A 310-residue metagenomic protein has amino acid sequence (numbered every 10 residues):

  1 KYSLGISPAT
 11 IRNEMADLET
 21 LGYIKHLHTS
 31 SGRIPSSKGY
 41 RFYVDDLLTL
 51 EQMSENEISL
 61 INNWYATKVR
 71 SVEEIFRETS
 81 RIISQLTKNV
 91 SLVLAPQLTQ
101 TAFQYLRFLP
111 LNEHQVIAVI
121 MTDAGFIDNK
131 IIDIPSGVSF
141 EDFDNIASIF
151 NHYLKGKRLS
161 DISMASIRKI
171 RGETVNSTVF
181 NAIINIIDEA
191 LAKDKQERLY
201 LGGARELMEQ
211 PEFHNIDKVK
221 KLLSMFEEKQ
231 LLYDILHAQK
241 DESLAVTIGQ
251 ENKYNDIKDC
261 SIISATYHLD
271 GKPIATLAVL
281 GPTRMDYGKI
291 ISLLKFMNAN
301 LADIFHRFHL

Functional and structural regions predicted by a protein language model:
K1-L47: N-terminal helix-turn-helix
Y2, L21, F42-L50, L86-V90 (+2 more regions): Conserved, well-folded catalytic cores of nucleic-acid-processing and energy-transducing macromolecular machines
T10-R12, E51-S54, R205: Short hydrophobic/aromatic-rich motifs at helix boundaries and adjacent loops
H26-I34, Q52, T67-S71: Short coil/turn segments at secondary-structure boundaries
S31-G32, L47-E51, H114-I117: Short, structured secondary-structure boundary patches
G39-Y65: Conserved segment of winged-helix/HTH DNA-binding domains
E55-L310: Intrinsically disordered, acidic Ser/Thr/Pro-rich low-complexity regulatory segments
